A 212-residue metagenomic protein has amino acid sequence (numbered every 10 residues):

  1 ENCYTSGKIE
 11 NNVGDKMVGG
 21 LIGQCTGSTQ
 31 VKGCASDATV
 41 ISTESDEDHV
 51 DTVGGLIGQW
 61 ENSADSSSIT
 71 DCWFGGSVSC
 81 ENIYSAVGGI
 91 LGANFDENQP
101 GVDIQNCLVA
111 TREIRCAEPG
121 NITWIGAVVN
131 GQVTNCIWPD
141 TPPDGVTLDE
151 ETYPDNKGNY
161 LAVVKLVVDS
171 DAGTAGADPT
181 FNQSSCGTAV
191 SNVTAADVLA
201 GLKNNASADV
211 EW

Functional and structural regions predicted by a protein language model:
E1-W212: Predominantly extracellular beta-rich ligand-binding scaffolds that present long acidic/polar faces for carbohydrate
